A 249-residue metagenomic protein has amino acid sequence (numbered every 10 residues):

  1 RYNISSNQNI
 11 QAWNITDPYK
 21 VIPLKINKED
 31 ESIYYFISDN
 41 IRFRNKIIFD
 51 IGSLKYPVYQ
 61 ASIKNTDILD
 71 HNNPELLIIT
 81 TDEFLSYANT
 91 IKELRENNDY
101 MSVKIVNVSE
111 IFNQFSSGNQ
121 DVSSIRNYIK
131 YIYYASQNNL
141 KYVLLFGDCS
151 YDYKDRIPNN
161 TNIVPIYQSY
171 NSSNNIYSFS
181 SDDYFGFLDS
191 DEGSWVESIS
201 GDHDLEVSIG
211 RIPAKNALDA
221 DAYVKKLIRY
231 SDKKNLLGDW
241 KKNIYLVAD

Functional and structural regions predicted by a protein language model:
R1-D249: Cysteine-dependent hydrolase recognition
